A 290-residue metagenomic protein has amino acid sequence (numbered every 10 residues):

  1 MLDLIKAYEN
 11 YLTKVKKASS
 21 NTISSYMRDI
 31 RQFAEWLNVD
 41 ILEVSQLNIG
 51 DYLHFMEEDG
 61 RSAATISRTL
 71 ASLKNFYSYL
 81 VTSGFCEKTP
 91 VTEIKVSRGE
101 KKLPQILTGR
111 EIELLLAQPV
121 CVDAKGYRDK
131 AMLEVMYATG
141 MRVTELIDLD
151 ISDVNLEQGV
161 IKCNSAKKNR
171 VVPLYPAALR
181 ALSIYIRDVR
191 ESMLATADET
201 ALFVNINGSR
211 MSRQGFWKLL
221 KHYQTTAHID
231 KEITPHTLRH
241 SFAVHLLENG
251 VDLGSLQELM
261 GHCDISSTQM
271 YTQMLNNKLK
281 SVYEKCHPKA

Functional and structural regions predicted by a protein language model:
M1-A290: Conserved catalytic core of the tyrosine transesterase superfamily
